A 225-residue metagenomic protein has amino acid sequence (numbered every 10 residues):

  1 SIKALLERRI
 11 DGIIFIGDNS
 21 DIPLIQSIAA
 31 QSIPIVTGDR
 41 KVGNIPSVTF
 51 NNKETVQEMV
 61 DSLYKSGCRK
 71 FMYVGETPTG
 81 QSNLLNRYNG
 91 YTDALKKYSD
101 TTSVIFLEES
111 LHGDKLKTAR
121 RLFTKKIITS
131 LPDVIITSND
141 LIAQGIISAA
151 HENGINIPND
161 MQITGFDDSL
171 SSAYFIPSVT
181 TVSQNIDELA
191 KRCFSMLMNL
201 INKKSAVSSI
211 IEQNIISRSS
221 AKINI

Functional and structural regions predicted by a protein language model:
S1-D61, I127-I128: Alpha-helical recognition/docking segments in bacterial nutrient-uptake and carbohydrate-utilization systems
D11, C68-F71, D133: Short acidic/polar active-site loop segments enriched in Thr and Asp
A29, K96, H151: Anion (oxyanion) recognition and catalysis
V48-E58, V74-K96, T101-L122, I136-Q144 (+3 more regions): Hinge/beta->alpha junction and helix N-cap segments in small-molecule ligand-binding domains
V60-K70, Q213: Nucleotide donor/acceptor-binding cores
K70, T101-V104, I157-Q162: Short acidic capping loops at alpha-helix termini that bridge into adjacent secondary structure
F123-I225: Flexible loop/turn connectors
